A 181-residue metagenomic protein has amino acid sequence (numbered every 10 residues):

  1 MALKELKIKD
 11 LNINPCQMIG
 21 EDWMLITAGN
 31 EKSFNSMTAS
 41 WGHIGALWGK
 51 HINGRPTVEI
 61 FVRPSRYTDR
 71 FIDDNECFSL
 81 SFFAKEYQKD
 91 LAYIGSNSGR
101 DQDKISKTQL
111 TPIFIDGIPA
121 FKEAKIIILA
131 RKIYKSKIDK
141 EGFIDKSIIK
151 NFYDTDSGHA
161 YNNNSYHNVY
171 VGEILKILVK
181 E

Functional and structural regions predicted by a protein language model:
M1-Q88, K176, E181: N-terminal structural module
T38-S40, E59-F61, G95, I144-K146 (+1 more regions): Short, acidic/hydrophobic/Gly-rich beta-strand patch recurrent on exposed beta strands that often constitutes part
T57, D103-P112: Short, structured beta-strand/loop micro-motifs enriched in basic residues and often containing a Trp
E59, S79, I127-L129, V171: Beta-strand secondary-structure signal
T68-R70, P112-A120: Short helix-to-loop capping/linker segments positioned immediately adjacent to catalytic or ligand/cofactor-binding
L80-I105: Helix-adjacent hinge/juxtasegments
A120-I128: Short coil-to-beta-strand transition motifs
K122, K132-E181: Flexible glycine-rich active-site/ligand-binding loops centered on an Asp-His dyad
